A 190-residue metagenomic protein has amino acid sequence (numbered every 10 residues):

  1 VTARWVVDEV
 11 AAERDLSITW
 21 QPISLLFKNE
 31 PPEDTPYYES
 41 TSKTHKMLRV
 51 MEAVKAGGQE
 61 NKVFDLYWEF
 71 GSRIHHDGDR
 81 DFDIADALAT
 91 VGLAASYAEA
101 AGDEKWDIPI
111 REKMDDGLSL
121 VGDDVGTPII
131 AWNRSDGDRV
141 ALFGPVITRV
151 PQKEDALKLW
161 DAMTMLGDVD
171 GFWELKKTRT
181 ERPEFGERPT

Functional and structural regions predicted by a protein language model:
T2-I84, A162, E174, P183-G186: Structural alpha/beta surface segment adjacent to cysteine/selenocysteine redox centers across thiol/disulfide enzymes
V6-V7, D81-T190: C-terminal cap of thioredoxin/glutaredoxin-like
